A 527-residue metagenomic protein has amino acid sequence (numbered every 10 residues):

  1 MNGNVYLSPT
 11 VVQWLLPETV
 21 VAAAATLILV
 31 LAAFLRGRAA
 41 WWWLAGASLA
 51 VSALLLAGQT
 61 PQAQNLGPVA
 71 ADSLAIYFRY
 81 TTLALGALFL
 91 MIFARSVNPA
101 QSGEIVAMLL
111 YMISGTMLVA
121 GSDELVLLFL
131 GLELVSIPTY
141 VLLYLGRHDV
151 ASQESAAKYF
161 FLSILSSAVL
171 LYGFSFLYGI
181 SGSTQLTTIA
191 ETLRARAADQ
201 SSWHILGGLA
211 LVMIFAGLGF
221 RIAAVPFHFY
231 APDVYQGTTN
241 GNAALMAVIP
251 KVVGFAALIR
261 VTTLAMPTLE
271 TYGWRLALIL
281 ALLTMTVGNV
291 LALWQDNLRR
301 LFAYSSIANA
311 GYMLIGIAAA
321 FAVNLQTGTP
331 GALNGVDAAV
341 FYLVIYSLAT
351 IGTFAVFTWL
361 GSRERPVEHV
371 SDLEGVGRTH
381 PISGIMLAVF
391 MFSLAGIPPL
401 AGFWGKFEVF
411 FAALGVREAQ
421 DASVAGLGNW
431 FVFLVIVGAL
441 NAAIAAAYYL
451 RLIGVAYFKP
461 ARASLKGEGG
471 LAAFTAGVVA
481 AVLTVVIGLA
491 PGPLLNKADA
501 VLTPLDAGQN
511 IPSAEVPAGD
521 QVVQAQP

Functional and structural regions predicted by a protein language model:
M1-P527: Alpha-helical transmembrane segments of multi-pass membrane proteins predominantly involved in bioenergetics
